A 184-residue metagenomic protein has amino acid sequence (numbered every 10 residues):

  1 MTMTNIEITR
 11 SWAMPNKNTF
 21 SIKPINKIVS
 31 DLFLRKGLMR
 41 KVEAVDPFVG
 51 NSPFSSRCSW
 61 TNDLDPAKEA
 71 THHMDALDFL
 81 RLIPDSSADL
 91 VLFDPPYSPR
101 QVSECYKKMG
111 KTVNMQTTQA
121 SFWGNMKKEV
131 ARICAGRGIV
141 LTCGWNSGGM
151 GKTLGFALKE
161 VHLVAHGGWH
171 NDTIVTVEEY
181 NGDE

Functional and structural regions predicted by a protein language model:
M1-R57, N62, W169-D172, T176: S-adenosyl-L-methionine
G50, Y97-S98, N146-G149: Short "lid" loop at the C-terminus of a central beta-strand within the Rossmann-like core of SAM-dependent
W60-P66, D75: Conserved acidic E/D residue at the C-terminus of a beta-strand in Rossmann-like folds
H73, F93-D94: A short beta-strand submotif of the Rossmann-like class I SAM-dependent methyltransferase core that lines
L77, R81-L92, P99: A short acidic, Gly/Pro-enriched loop at the edge of an enzyme's catalytic core that lines a small-molecule cofactor
K107-G136: A short glycine-rich, Lys/Arg-flanked "PGG" loop and its adjoining helix->strand segment in the class I
R137-G144: Conserved beta-strand signature within the Rossmann-like core of class I S-adenosyl-L-methionine
G148-E184: Class I S-adenosyl-L-methionine
